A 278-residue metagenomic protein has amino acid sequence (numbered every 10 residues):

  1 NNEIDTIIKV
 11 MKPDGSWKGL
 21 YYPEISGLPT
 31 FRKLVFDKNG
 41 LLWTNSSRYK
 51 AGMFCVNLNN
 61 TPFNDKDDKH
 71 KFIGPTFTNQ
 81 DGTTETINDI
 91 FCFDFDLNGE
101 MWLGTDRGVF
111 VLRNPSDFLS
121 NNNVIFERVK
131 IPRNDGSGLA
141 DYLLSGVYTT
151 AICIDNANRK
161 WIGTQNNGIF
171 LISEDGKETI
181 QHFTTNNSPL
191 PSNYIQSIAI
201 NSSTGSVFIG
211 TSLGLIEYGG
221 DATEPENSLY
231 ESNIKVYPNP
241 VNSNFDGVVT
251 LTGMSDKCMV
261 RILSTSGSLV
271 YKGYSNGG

Functional and structural regions predicted by a protein language model:
N1, L41-N45, E100-G104, R159-G163 (+1 more regions): Conserved beta-propeller blade signature
K12-W17, V56-D67, R113-E127, S173-E178 (+2 more regions): Short loop/turn segments immediately following beta-strands, especially the blade-tip and inter-blade linker loops
G27-L28, T86-I87, L144-G146, P191-S192: Conserved loop/turn at the beginning of each blade in beta-propeller domains
R32-K33, C92, A151, S197: Conserved beta-strand position repeated once per blade in WD40 beta-propeller domains
F36-N39, F95-N98, I154-N158, I200-T204: Residue-level detector of Asp-centered blade-edge/turn motifs that repeat once per structural unit in beta-propeller
N98, R107-V111, N193-L229: Blade-level signature of beta-propeller repeat domains, shared across WD40, Kelch, NHL, RCC1 and BNR/Asp-box propellers
S228-R261: Glycine-centered coil/turn sites that cap beta-strands in beta-rich domains
V270-G278: Glycine-centered tight-turn motifs at strand-turn-strand junctions
